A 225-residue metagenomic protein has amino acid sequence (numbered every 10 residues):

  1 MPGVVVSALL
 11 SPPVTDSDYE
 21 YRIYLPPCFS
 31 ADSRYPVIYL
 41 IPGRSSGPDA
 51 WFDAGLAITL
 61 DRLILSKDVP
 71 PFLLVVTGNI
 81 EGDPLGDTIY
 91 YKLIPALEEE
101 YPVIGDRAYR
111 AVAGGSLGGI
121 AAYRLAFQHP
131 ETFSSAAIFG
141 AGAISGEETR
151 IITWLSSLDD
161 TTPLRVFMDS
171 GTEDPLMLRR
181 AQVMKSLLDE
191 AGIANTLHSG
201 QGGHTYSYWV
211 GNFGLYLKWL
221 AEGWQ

Functional and structural regions predicted by a protein language model:
M1-Q225: Non-catalytic cap/lid and distal C-terminal segments of serine-dependent acyl enzymes
